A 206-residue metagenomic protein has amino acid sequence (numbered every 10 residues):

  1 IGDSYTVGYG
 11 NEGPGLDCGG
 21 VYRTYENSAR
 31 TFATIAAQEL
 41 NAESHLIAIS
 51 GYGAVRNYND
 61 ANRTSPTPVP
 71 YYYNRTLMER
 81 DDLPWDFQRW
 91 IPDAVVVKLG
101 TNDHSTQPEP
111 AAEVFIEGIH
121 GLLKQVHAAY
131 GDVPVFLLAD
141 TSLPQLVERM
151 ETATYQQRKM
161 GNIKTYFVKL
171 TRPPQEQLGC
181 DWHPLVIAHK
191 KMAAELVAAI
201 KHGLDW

Functional and structural regions predicted by a protein language model:
I1-G2, T6, S44-A48, D93-K98 (+2 more regions): Structural recognition of the beta-strand scaffold that forms the well-ordered cores of secreted hydrolase catalytic
I1-Y25: Short glycine-rich His-centered loop
T6, A37, N41, G100 (+5 more regions): Sec-exported extracytoplasmic/periplasmic mature domains
V7, T101-T106, P173-Q177: A short, flexible beta-alpha/helix-coil linker loop
L16-I116, T141-E151, H183: Conserved SGNH/GDSL esterase-like catalytic core that processes O-acyl groups on lipids and polysaccharides
Q88-W90, I119, A129-D132, M160-N162 (+1 more regions): A structural signal for short secondary-structure junctions
P110-V135: Glycoside hydrolase catalytic-domain groove-lining segments
V135-C180, P184-W206: Extracellular serine-dependent O-acyl
